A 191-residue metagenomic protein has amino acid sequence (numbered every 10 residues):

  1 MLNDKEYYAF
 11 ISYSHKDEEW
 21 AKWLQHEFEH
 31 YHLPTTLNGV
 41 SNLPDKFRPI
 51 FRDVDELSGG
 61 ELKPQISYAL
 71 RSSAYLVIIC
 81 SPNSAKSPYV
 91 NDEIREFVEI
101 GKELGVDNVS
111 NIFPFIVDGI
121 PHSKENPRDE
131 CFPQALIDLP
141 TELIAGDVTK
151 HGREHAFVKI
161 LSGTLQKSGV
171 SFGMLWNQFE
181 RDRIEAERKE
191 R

Functional and structural regions predicted by a protein language model:
M1-E27, D55-P64, Y68-A69, P82-P88 (+1 more regions): C-terminal interaction surface of TIR/SEFIR-family domains
H30-P49, E103-V109: Short mixed-charge
S73: An anion/phosphate-binding loop that grips the pyrophosphate of nucleotide cofactors and donors
L76-V77: Hydrophobic acceptor-binding patch used for acceptor engagement in glycosyltransferases
